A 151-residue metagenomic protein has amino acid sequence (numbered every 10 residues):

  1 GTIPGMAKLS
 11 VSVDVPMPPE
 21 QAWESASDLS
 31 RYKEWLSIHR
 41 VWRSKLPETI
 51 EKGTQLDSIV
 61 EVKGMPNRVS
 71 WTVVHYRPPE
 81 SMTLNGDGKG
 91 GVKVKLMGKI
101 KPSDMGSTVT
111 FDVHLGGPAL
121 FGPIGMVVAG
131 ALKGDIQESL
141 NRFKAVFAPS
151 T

Functional and structural regions predicted by a protein language model:
T2-E51: Hydrophobic ligand-binding cavity/cleft-lining segments
T2-I3, Y32-I38, E61-M65, D87-G91: Short, solvent-exposed secondary-structure boundary motifs
K8-S10, P66-S70, V92-M97: Short, surface-exposed coil-to-beta transition loops
E20-W23, Q137, N141: Amphipathic alpha-helical segments that line or abut small-molecule/effector binding pockets and mediate allosteric
R43-G90, S103, T108, E138-T151: Glycine-rich portal/gate segments that line the openings of hydrophobic small-molecule binding cavities
N85-E138: Beta-strand/loop substructures that line and gate deep hydrophobic ligand-binding cavities in soluble
